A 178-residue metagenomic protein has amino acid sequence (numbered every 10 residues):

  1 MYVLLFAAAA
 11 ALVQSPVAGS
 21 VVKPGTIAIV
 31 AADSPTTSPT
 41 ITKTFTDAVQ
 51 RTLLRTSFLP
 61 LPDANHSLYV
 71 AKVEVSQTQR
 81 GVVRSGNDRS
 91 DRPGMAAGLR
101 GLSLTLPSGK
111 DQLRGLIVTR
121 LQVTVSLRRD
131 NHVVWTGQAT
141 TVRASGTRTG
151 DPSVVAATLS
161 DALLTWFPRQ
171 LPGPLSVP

Functional and structural regions predicted by a protein language model:
Y2-F58, P62, T78, P172-P178: A structural "domain/chain start" motif
S15-V22, K110-P178: C-terminal/domain-edge helix-coil "capping" segments
I27-V30, V70-E74, Q122-S126, T136-Q138: Soluble periplasmic/extracytoplasmic beta-strand elements of cell-envelope proteins
S34-T36, T78-R80, D130, A144-G146: Generic "edge-of-domain/loop-turn" microfeature
D47-R51, R89-G94, V142-A144, V155-T158: Short, low-complexity, polar/charged sequence segments that are solvent-exposed and flexible
L59-K72: Short beta-strand->alpha-helix linker/helix-N-cap micro-motif that forms a surface specificity/interaction loop
E74-H132: Surface-exposed short loop/turn segments
